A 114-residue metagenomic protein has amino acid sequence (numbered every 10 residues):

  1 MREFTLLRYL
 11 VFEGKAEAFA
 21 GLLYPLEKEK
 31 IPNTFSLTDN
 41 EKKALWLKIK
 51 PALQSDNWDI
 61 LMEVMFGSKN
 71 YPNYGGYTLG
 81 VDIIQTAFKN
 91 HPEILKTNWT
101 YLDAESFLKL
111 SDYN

Functional and structural regions predicted by a protein language model:
R2-L45: Post-HExxH zinc-binding segment in Zn-dependent metallohydrolases
T34-F35, W46-N114: Pan-zinc metallopeptidase signature
